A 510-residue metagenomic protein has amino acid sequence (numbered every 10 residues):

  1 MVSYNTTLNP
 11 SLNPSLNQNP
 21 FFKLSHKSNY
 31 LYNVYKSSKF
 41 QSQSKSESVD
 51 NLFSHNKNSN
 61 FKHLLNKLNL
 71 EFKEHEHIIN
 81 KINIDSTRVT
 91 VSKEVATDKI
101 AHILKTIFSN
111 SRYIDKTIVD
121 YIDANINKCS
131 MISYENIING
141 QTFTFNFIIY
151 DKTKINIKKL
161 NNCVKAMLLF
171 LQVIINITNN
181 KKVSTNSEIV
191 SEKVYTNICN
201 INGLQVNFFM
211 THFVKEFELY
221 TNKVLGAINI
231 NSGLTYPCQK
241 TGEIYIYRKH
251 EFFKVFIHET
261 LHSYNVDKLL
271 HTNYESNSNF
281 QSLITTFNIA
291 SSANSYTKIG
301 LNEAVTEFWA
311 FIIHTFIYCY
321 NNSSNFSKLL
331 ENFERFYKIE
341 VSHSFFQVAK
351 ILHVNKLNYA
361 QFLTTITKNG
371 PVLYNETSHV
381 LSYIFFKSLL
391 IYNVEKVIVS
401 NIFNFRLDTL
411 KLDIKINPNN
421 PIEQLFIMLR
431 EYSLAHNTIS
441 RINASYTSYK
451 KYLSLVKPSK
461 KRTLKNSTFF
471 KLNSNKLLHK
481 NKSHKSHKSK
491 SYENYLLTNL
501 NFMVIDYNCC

Functional and structural regions predicted by a protein language model:
N5, N9, N13-N19, K485: Asparagine/serine/threonine-enriched low-complexity, disordered tracts, especially those forming N-linked glycosylation
N19-F40, E47-C129, T144-N146, F326-C510: Long, compositionally biased intrinsically disordered regions
I78, V95, K99-K240, K249: Auxiliary, metal-adjacent structural segments of Zn-dependent hydrolase domains
I138-K152, Y236-T241, K268, Y274-S292: Surface-exposed beta-strand-to-loop junctions that form interaction patches on eukaryotic regulatory domains
I175-T178, K182, Y264, K268 (+2 more regions): Eukaryotic basic, amphipathic alpha-helical target segments in cytosolic regions
E218, Y264-V266, N273-S276, N322: Intrinsically disordered, low-complexity regions enriched in proline, serine, glycine and charged residues
I228-Q239, Y247-H250, S282-T367: Metalloprotease/metallohydrolase-associated module, dominated by Zn2+-dependent proteases
K254-D267: Active-site recognition of the HExxH zinc-binding catalytic motif
